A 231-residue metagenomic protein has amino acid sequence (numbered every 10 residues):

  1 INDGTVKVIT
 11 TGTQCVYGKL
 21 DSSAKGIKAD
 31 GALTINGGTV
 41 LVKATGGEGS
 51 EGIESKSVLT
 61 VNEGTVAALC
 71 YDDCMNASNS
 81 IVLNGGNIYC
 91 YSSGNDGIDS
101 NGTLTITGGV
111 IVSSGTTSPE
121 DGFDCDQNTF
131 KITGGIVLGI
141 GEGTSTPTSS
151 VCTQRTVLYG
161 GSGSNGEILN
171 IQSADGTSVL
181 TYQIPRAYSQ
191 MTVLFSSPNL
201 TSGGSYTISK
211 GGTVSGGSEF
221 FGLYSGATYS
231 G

Functional and structural regions predicted by a protein language model:
I1-G231: A composition-driven surface/loop motif
